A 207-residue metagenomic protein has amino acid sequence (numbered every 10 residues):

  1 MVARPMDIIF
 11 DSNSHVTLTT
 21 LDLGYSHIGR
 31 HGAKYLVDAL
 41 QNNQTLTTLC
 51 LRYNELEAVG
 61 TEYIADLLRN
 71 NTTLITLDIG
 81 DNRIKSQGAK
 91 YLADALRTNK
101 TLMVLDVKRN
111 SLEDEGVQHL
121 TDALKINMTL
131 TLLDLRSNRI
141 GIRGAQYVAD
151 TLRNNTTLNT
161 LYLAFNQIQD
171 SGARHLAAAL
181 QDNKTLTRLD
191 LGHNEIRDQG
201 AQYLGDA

Functional and structural regions predicted by a protein language model:
M1-A207: Leucine-rich tandem repeat or coiled-coil scaffolds
